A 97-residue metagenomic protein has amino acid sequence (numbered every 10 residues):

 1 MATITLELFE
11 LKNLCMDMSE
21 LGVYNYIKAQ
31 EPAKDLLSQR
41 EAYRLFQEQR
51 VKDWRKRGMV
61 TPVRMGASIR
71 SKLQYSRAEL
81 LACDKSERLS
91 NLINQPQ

Functional and structural regions predicted by a protein language model:
M1-L36, R77-Q97: Basic Lys/Arg-rich amphipathic helical interaction modules
I27-D53: Polyanion-binding surface elements
L45-C83, S90-Q97: Major-groove DNA-recognition helix of helix-turn-helix-type DNA-binding domains
